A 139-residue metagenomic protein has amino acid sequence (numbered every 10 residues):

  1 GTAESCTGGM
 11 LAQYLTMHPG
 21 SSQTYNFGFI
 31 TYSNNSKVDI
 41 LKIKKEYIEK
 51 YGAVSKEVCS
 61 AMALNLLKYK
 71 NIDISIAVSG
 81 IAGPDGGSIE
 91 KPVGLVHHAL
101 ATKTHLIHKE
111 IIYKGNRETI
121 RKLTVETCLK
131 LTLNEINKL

Functional and structural regions predicted by a protein language model:
G1-L139: Short alpha-helical segments enriched in small residues
